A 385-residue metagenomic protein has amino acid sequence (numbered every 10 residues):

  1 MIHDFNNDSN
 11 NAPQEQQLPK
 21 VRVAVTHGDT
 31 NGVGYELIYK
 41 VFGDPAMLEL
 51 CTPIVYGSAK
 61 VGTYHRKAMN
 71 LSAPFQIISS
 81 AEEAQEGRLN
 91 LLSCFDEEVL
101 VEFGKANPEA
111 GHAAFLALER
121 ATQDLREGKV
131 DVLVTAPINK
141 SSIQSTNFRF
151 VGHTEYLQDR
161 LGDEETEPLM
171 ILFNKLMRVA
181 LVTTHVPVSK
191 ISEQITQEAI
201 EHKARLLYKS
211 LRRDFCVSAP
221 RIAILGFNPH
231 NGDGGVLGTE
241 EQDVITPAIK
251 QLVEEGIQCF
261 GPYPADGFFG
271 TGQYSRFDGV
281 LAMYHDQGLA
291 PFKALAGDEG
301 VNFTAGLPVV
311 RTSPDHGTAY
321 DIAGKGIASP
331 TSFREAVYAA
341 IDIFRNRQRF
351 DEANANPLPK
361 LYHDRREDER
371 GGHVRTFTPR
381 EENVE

Functional and structural regions predicted by a protein language model:
I2-H153, E198-M283, Q287-A294, D298-N302 (+3 more regions): Contiguous, glycine/small-aliphatic-enriched amphipathic segments in soluble metabolic enzymes
A59, D96, L161, H185-V186: Short loop segments at secondary-structure junctions
I138-S141, F148, L176-M177, H185-V188: Short acidic/polar capping segments at secondary-structure boundaries
E155-T166, V188-R212: Active-site glycine-rich loop that binds ribose-phosphate moieties when present
R160-M177, L307-D321: Short, flexible loop segments at boundaries between secondary-structure elements
P187-S192, T318-I322: Intrinsically disordered or low-complexity boundary/linker segments at protein termini and domain junctions
